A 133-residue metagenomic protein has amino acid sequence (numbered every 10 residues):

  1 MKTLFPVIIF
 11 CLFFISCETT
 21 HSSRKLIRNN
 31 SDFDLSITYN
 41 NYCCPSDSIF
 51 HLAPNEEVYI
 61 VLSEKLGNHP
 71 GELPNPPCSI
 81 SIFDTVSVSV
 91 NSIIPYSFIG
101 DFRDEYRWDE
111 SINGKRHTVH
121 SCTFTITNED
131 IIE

Functional and structural regions predicted by a protein language model:
M1-C17: Sec-dependent bacterial lipoprotein signal peptides
C17-L26, D34, T38-P45, I49-E64 (+1 more regions): Intrinsically disordered, low-complexity segments enriched in small/polar residues
